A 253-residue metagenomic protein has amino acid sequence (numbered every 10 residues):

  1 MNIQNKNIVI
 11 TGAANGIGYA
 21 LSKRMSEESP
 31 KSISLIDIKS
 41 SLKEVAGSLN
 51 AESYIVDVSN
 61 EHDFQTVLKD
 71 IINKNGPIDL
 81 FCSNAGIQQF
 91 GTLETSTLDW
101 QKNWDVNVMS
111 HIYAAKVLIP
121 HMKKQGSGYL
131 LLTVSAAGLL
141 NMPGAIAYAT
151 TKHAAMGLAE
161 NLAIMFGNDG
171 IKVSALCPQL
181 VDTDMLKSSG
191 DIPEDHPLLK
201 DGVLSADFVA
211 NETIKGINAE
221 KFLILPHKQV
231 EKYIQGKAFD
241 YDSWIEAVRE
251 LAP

Functional and structural regions predicted by a protein language model:
A14-N15: Conserved glycine-rich cofactor-binding loop
P30-E44: Conserved glycine-rich Rossmann-like NAD(P)H-binding loop of the short-chain dehydrogenase/reductase
I87-Q101, G144-A147: Conserved mid-core segment of classical short-chain dehydrogenase/reductases
A115, T151: Active-site helix of classical SDR
S135: Residue(s) in the substrate-gating loop at a strand-loop-helix junction that position the organic substrate next
L140, N161-K172: Active-site-adjacent segment of SDR/Rossmann-fold oxidoreductases
P193, L199-P253: C-terminal tail/cap regions
